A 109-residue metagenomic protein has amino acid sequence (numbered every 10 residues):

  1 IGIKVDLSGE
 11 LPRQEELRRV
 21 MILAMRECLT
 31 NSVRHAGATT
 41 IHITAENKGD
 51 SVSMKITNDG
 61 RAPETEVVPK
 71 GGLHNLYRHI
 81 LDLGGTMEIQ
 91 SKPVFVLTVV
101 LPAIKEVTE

Functional and structural regions predicted by a protein language model:
I1-S8, S53, M87-Q90: Conserved transmitter core of two-component histidine kinases
K4-R26, V67: Conserved short strand/loop->alpha-helix "switch" segment adjacent to the catalytic nucleotide/phosphoryl-transfer site
R18-T40: Conserved ATP-binding N-box helix of the HATPase_c
G37, K48, S91-P93: Structural motif
T40-D50, T57: Short beta-strand/loop element within the Bergerat-fold HATPase_c
S51, R61-A62, K92-T98: Glycine-rich nucleotide-binding loop
T65-P93: ATP phosphate-binding glycine-rich loop and adjacent ATP-lid/helix-beta elements within ATP-binding kinase/ATPase
V99-K105: C-terminal beta-strand of the catalytic ATP-binding
